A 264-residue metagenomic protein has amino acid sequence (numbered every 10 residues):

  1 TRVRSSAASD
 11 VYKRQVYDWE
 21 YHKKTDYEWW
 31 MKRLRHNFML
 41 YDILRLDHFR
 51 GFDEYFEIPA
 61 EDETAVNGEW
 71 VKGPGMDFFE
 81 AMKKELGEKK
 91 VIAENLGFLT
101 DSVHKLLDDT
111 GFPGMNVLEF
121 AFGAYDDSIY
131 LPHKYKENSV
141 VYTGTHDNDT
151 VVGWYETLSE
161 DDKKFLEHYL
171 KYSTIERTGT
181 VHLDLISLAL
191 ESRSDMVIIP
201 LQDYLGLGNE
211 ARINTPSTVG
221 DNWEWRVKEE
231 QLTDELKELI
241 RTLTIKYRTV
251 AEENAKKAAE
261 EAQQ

Functional and structural regions predicted by a protein language model:
T1-A8, Y12: Single conserved hydrophobic/aromatic residue that forms the stacking wall/gate of nucleotide- or nucleobase-binding
K13-E28, E63-V71, Y172-I175, R226: The substrate-binding groove and active-site-proximal loops of carbohydrate-active enzymes, especially glycoside
K13-R14, F56-D62, K84-G87, D162-H168 (+1 more regions): Short acidic (Asp/Glu) and glycine-rich catalytic loops that position anionic groups and cofactors
T25-K105, D109-F112: Active-site neighborhood of glycoside hydrolase catalytic domains
L40-I43, R50, Y55, N116 (+4 more regions): Intrinsically disordered or highly flexible coil/loop and linker segments, enriched in small and charged/polar residues
Y55-E61, D108, Y130-K134, E210-S217: Short glycine-biased active-site loop of nucleotidyltransferases that positions the nucleotide triphosphate and helps
K89, N95-N209: Conserved alpha/beta catalytic core and glycan-binding cleft of carbohydrate-active enzymes
E160-Q264: Flexible, acidic glycine-rich loops studded with aromatic residues
